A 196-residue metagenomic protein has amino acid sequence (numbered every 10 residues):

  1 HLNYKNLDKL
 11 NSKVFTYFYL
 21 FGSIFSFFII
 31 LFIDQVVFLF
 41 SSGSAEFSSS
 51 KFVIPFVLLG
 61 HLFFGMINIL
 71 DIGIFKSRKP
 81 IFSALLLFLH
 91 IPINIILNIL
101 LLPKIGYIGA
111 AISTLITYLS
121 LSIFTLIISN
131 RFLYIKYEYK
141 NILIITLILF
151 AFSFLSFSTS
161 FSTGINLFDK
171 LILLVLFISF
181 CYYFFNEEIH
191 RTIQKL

Functional and structural regions predicted by a protein language model:
H1-L87: Specific pore-lining/lateral-gate transmembrane helices of multi-pass inner-membrane transport and insertion machines
K5, N130-K140, F161-G164: Membrane-interface helix-boundary motifs at transmembrane edges
F27, F52-R78, F82-L102, Y107-N130 (+1 more regions): Short runs within selected transmembrane alpha-helices of multi-pass transporters and secretion channels
F27, I95-I99, F150-G164: Hydrophobic alpha-helical transmembrane segments in multi-pass integral membrane proteins
I29-D34, N98, L126, F152 (+1 more regions): Alpha-helical transmembrane segments of polytopic integral membrane proteins, especially the permease/helical cores
L87-I95, L143-S153: Small-residue-rich segments of transmembrane alpha-helices in multi-pass membrane proteins, especially helix faces
A110-S122, I145-L147, N166-Y183: Small-residue-rich transmembrane alpha-helices that serve as helix-helix interface/gating elements in multipass
S156-L196: Membrane-proximal transmembrane or re-entrant/amphipathic helices at the cytosolic face
